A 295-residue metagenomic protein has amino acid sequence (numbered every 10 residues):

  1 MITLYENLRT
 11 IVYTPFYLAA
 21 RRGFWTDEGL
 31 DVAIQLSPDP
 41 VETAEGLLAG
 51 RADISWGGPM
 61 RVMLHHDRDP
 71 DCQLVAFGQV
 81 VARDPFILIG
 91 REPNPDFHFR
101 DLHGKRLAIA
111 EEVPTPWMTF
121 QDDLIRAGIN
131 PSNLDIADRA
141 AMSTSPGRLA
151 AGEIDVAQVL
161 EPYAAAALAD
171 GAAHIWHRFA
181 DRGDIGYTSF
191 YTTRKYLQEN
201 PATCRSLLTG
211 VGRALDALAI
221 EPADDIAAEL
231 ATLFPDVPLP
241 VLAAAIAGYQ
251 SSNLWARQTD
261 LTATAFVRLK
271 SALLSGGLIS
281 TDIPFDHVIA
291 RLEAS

Functional and structural regions predicted by a protein language model:
I2-I129, I136-R139, D155-E161, A172-H177 (+1 more regions): Short, glycine-/small- and polar/acidic-enriched structural segments that line small-molecule recognition paths
A52, W56, A150-A151, Y249-A263 (+1 more regions): Short amphipathic alpha-helical segments at helix boundaries and their inter-helical linkers
P85, S145, L254: A short acidic, helix-capping loop that chelates divalent metal ions and anchors anionic groups
T144-F234: Pocket-lining segment of extracytoplasmic ligand-binding domains
E199-L278: Secondary-structure end/capping motifs
K270-S295: Conserved C-terminal helix/tail region of periplasmic/extracytoplasmic solute-binding proteins
